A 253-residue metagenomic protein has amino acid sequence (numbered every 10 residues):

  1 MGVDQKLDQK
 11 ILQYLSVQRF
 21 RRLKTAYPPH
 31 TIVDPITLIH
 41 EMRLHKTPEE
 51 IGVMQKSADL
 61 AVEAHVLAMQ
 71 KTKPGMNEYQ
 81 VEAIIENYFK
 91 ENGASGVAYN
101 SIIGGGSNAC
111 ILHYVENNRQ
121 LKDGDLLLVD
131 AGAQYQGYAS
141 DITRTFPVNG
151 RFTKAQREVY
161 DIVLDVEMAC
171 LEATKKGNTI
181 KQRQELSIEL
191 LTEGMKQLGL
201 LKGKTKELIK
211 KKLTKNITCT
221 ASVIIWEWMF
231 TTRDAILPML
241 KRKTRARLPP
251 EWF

Functional and structural regions predicted by a protein language model:
M1-F253: Active-site neighborhoods and metal-handling regions in enzymes and metal-associated proteins
